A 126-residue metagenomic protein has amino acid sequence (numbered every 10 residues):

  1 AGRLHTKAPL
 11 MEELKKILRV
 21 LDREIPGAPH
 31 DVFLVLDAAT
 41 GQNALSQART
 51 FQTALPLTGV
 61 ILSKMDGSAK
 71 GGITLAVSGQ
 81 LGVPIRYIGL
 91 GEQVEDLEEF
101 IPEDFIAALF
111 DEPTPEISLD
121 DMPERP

Functional and structural regions predicted by a protein language model:
A1-P126: P-loop/Walker A NTP-binding module and the surrounding RecA-like catalytic core of P-loop NTPases
